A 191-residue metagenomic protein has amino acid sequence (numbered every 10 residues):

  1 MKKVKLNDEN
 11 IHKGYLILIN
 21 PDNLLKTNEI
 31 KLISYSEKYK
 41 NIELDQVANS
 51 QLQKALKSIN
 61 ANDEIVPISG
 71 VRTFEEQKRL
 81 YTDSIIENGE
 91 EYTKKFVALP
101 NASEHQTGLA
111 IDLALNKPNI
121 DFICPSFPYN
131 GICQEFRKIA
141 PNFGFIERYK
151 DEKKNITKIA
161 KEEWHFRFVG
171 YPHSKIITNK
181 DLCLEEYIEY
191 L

Functional and structural regions predicted by a protein language model:
M1-L191: Extracytoplasmic cell-surface/polysaccharide-interacting catalytic and binding patches
